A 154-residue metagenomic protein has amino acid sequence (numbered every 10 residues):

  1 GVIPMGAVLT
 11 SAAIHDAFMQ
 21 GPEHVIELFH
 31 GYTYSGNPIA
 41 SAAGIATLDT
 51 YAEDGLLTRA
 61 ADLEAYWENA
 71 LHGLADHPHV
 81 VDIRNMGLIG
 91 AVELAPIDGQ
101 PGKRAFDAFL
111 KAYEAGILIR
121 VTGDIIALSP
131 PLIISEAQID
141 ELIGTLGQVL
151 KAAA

Functional and structural regions predicted by a protein language model:
G1-A154: Conserved N-terminal phosphate-binding loop of PLP-dependent enzymes in the Aspartate aminotransferase
